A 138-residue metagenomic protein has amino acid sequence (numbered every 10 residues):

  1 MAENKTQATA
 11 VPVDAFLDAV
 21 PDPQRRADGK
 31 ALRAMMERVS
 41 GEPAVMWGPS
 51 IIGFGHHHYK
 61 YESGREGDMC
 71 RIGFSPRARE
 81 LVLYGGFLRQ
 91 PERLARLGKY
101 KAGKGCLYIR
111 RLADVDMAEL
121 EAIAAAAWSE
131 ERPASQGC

Functional and structural regions predicted by a protein language model:
M1-C138: Charge-dense, helix-prone N-terminal extensions
